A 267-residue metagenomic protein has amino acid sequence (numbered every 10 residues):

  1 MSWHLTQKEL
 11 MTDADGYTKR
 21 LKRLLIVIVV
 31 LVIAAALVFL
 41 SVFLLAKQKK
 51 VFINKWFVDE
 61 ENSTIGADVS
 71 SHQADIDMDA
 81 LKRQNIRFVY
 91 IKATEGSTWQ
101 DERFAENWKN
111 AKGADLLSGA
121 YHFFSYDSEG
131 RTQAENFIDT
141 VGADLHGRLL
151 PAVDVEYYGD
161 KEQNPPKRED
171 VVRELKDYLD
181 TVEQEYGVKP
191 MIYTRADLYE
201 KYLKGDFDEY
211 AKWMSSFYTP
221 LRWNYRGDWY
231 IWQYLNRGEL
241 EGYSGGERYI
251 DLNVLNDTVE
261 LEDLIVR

Functional and structural regions predicted by a protein language model:
M1-R23: N-terminal Lys/Arg-rich, disordered targeting/topogenic segments
I26-L45: Hydrophobic membrane-insertion alpha-helices, especially the h-region of bacterial N-terminal signal peptides
L40-D59: Sec-dependent signal peptide cleavage junction
I53-N54, D59-D79, K92-L179, E183-E185: Substrate-binding cleft of extracellular glycoside hydrolase catalytic domains
N54-D75, F207-R267: Functionally critical loop-and-helix segments that line ligand-binding/catalytic clefts of soluble enzyme domains
T64-G66, R87-F88, L117-G119, R148-A152 (+3 more regions): Structural preference for beta-strand elements that scaffold enzyme active sites
E129-G130, L198-G205: Glycine-rich, charge-decorated loop segments at or immediately adjacent to ligand/cofactor-binding or catalytic sites
E183-E200: Aromatic-lined carbohydrate-recognition surfaces of secreted/lumenal glycan-active proteins
